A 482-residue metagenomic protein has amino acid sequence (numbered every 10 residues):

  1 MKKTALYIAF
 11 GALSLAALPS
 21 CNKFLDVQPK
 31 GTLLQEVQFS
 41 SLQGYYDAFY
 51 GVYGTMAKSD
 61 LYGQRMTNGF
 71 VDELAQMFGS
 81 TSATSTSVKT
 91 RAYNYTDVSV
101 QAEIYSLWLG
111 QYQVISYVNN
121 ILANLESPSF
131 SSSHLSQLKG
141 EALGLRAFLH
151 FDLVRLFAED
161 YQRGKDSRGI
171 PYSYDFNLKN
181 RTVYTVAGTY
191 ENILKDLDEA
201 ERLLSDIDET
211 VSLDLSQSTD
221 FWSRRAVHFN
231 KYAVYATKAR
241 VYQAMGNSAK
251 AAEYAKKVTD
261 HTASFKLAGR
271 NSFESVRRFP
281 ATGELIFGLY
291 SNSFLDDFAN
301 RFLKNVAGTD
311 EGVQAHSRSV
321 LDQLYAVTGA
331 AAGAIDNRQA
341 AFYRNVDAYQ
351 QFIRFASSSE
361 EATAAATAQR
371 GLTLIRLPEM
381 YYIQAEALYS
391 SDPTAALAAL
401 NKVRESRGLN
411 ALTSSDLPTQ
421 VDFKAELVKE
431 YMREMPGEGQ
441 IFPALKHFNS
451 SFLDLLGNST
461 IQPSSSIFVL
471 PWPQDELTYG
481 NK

Functional and structural regions predicted by a protein language model:
M1-K30: Bacterial Sec-dependent N-terminal signal peptides
C21-V71, A411, S450-K482: Membrane-proximal, proline-rich intrinsically disordered regions
E36, M66-G79, E159-D166, T210-N300 (+1 more regions): Short, surface-exposed recognition loops and adjoining beta-strand edges that mediate ligand/DNA contacts, enriched
D47, H228-F229, K250-L377, L409-N410 (+5 more regions): Hydrophobic-face positions in mid-chain alpha helices that act as interaction patches
F49, I115-V118, Y190, L197 (+3 more regions): Inward-facing hydrophobic residues that define packing positions of alpha-helical scaffold repeats
S85-F157, Y184-A187, L204, A366-L372 (+3 more regions): Conserved, well-structured interaction surfaces
L156-N192: Short coil/linker segments at helix-helix boundaries
Y190, S248, P393-T394: TPR-repeat structural position
